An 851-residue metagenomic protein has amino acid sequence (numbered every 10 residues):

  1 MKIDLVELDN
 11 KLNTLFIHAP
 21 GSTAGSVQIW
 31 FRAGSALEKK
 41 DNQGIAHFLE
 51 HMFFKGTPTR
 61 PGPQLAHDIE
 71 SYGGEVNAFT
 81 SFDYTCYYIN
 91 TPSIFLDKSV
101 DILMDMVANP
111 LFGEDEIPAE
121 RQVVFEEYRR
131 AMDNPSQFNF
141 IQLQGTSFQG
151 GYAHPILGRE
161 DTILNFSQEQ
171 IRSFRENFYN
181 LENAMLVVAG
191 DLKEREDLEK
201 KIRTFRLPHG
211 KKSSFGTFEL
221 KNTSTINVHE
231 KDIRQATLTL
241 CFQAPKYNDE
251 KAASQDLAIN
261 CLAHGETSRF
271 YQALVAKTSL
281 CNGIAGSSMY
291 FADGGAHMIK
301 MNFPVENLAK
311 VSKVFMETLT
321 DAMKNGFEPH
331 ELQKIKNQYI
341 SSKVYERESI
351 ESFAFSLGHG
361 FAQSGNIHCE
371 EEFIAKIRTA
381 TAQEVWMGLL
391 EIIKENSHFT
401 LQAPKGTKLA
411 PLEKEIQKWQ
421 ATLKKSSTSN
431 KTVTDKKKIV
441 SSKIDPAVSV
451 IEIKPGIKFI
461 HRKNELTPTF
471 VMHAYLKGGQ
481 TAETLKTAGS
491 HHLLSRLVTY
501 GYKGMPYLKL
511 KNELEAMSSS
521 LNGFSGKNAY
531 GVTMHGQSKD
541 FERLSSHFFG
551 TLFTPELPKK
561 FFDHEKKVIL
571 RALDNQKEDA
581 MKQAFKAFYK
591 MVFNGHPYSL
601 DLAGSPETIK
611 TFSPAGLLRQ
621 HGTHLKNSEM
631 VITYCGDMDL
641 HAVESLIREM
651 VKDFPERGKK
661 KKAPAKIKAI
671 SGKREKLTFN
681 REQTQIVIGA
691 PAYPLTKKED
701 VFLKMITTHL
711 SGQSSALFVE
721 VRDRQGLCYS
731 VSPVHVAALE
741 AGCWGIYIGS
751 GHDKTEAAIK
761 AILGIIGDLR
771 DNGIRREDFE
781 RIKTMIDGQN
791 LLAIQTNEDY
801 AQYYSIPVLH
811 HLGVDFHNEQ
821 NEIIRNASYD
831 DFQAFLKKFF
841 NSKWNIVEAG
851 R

Functional and structural regions predicted by a protein language model:
M1-A24, D435-F470: N- or domain-start disorder-to-order transition segments that initiate the globular core
D4, G150-L157, N180-L181, M185-K246 (+9 more regions): An aromatic/glycine/proline-enriched structural segment found at the starts of mature extracellular/organellar domains
I17, S22-A36, G44-F48, P63-M106 (+15 more regions): M16 family metallopeptidases and their MPP-like homologs
K55-R60, A108-D115, K324-E328, L552-K560: Short, polar/flexible loop-turn hinges at active-site or ligand-entry regions and domain interfaces
L96-K98, K193-L198, D249-K251, E306-V311 (+5 more regions): Short, conserved charged micro-motifs
D256, C261-H264, K704, H709: A conserved active-site cap/scaffold subdomain adjacent to cofactor or substrate pockets
